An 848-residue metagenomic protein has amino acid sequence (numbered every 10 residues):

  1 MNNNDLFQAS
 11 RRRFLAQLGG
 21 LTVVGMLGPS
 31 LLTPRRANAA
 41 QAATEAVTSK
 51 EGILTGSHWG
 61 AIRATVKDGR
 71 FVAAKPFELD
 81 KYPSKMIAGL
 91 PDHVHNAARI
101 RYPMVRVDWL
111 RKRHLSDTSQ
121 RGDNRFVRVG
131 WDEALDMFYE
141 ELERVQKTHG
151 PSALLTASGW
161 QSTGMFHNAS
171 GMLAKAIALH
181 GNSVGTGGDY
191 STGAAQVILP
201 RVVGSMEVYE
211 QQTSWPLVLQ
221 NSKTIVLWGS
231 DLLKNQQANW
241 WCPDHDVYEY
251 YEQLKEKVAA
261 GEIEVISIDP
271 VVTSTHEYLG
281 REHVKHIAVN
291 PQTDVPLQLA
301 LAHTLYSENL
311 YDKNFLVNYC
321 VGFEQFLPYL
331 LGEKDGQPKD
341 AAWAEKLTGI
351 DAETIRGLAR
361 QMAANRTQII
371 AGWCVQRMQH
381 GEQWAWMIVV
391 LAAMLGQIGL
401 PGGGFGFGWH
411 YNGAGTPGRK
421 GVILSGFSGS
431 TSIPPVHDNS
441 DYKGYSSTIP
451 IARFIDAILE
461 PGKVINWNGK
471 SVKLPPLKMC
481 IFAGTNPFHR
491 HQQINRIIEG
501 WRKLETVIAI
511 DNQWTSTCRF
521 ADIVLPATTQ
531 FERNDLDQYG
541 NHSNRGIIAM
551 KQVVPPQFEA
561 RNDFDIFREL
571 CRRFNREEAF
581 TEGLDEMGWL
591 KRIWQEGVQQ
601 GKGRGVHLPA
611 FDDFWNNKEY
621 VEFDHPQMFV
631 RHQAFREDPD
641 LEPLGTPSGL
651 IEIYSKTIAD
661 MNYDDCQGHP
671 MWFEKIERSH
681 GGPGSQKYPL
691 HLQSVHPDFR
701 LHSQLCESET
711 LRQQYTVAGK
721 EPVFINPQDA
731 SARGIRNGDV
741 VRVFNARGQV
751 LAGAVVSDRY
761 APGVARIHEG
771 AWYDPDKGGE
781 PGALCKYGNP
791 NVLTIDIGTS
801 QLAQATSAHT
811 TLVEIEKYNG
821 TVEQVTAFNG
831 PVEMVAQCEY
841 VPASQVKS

Functional and structural regions predicted by a protein language model:
N2-L310, L570-R572, S731, P775-S848: N-terminal export/assembly segments and adjacent metallocofactor-ligating motifs of anaerobic energy-metabolism
W109-E133, L310-A352, V553-E652, L692 (+3 more regions): N-terminal leader/propeptide and maturation segments of large enzyme subunits in energy/redox metabolism and hydrolases
G122, D231, R281-H283, F323 (+3 more regions): Flexible glycine/proline-enriched surface loops and loop-helix/loop-strand junctions
N168-E256, A260-I268, T275, V295-L299 (+3 more regions): Extended redox/cofactor-interaction regions of prokaryotic respiratory oxidoreductases
G185, Y311-N314, T354-R356, Q368-I370 (+7 more regions): Acidic/polar loop patches that form or flank catalytic/metal-binding clefts of enzymes that bind anionic ligands
L301, G322-R453: Active-site phosphate/pyrophosphate-binding segments
F531-P556, I566, C571-R573: Glycine/threonine-rich phosphate-binding loop and adjacent beta-strand/alpha-helix elements that clamp
Q557, D563-F614, K687, S703 (+2 more regions): Long, contiguous, secondary-structure-rich segments that constitute the structural scaffold of globular domains
